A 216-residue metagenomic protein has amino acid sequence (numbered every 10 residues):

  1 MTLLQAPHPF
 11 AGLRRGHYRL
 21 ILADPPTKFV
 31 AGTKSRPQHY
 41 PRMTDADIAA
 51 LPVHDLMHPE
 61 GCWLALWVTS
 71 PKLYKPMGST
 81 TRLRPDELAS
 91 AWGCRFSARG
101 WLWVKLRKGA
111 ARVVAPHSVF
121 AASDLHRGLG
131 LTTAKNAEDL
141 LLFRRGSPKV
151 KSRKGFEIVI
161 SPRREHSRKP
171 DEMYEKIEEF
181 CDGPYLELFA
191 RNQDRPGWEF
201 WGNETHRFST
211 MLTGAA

Functional and structural regions predicted by a protein language model:
M1-A216: Class I S-adenosyl-L-methionine-dependent methyltransferase catalytic core
